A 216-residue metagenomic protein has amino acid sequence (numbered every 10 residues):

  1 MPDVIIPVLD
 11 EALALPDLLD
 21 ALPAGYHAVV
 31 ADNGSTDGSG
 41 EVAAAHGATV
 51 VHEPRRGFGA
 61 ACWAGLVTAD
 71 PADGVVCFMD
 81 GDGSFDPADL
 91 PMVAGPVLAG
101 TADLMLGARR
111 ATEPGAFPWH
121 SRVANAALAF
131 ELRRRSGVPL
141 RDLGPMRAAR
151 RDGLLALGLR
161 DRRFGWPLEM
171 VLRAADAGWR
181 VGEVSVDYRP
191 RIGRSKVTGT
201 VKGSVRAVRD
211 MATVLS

Functional and structural regions predicted by a protein language model:
M1, G137, L159-S216: Hydrophobic helical membrane-anchoring modules
M1-D3, P23-V29, G38: Short loop->beta transition adjacent to catalytic acidic/histidine clusters or analogous donor-positioning motifs
L9-A24: Short, well-formed alpha-helical segments that are part of the catalytic scaffolds of diverse glycosyltransferases
E11-A14, S35, F58: Donor nucleotide-sugar binding loop of glycosyltransferases
D32-E41, G83: A conserved acidic beta->alpha catalytic loop
P54-R56, A60-V67, P87-F164, P190-K202: Acceptor/aglycone-binding surface of glycosyltransferases and processive sugar-polymer synthases
D73-G74, T101-L104, W179: Short, high-confidence coil segments that cap the C-terminus of an alpha-helix and link into the following beta-strand
D73-S84: Short beta-strand-to-loop acidic/aromatic patch adjacent to the donor-nucleotide binding site
